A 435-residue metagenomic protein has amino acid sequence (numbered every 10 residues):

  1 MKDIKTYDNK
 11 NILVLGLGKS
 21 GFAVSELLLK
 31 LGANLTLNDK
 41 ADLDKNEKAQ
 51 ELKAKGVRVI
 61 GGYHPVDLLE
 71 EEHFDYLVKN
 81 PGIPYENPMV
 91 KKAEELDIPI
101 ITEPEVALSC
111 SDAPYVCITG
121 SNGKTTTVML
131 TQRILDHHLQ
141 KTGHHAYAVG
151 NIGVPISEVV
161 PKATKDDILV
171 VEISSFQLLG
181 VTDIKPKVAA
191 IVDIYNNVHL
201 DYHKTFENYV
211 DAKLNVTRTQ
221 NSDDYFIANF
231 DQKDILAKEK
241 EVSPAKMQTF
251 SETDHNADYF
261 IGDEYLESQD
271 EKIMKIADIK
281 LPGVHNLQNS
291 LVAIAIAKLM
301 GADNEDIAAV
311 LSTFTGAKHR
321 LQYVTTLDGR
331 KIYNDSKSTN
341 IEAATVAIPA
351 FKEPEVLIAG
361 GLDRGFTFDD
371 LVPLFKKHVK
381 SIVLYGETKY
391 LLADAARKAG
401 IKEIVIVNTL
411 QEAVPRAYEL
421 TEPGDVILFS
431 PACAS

Functional and structural regions predicted by a protein language model:
M1-T102, V106, P282: N-terminal leader/targeting and accessory segments in enzymes
D3-N11, G21-L31, I276-K380, L392 (+1 more regions): Nucleotide phosphate-binding/pyrophosphate-handling subdomain across enzymes that bind or process nucleotide phosphates
L28, L77, I118, N151 (+11 more regions): Residue-level signal for inorganic ion chemistry
N34-A41, F226-F230, I358-A359, H378-E387: Short internal beta-strands
E47-K53, D369-D425: C-terminal helical cap/extension that packs against the catalytic core of soluble nucleotide-cofactor enzymes
G62-Y63, I101-E105, V149, P244-I261 (+3 more regions): Beta-strand->loop->alpha-helix junctions that form or flank phosphate-binding loops in nucleotide-handling enzymes
E103-V149: Walker A (P-loop) phosphate-binding motif
A163-F250, F260-G262, M274-K280: Flexible active-site lid/hinge loop adjacent to a nucleotide/diphosphate and Mg2+-phosphate binding pocket
